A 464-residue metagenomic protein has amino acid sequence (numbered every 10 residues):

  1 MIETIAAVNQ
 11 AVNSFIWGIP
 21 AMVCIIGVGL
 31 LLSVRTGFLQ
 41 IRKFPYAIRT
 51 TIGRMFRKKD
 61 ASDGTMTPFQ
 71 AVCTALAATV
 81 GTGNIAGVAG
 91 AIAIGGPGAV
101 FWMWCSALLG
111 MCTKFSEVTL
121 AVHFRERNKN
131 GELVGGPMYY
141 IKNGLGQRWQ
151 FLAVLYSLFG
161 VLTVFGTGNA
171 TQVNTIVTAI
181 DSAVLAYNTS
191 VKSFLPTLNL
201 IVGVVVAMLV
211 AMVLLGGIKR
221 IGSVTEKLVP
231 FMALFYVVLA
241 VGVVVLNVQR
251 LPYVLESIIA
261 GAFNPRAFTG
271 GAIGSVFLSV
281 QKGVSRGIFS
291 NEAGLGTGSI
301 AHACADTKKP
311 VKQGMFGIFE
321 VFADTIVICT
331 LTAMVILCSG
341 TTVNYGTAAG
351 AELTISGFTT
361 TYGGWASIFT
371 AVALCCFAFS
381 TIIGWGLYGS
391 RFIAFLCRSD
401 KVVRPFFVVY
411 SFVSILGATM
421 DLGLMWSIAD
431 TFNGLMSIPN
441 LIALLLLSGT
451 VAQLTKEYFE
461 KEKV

Functional and structural regions predicted by a protein language model:
M1-T82, I92-A99, G110, S411 (+2 more regions): N-terminal alpha-helical transmembrane segments of multi-pass membrane transport and channel/translocase proteins
I2-I5, R35-Q40, G83-V88, G166-I176 (+6 more regions): Transmembrane helix-loop junctions in multi-pass membrane proteins
C24-L31, R35-I48, V173-I180, L198-I259 (+4 more regions): Membrane-interface loop-to-helix entry segments
L31-S33, S106-G131, M138, K142-N174 (+3 more regions): Helix-loop-helix module between adjacent transmembrane segments
F38-M66, G90-V100, W104, C112-Q147 (+4 more regions): Flexible loop linkers connecting adjacent transmembrane helices in multi-pass alpha-helical membrane transporters
K58-T65, G96-C105, N143-L155, N188-T197 (+2 more regions): Membrane-interface alpha-helices at helix entry/exit sites of multi-pass transporters
K59-I94, L120-G144, L155-V161, I273-F322: Alpha-helical membrane segments and immediately flanking helix-loop junctions that form or couple to the substrate/ion
E117-K129, V241-S257, P265-G271, C304-T307 (+2 more regions): Extracellular/periplasmic helix-exit of transmembrane alpha-helices
